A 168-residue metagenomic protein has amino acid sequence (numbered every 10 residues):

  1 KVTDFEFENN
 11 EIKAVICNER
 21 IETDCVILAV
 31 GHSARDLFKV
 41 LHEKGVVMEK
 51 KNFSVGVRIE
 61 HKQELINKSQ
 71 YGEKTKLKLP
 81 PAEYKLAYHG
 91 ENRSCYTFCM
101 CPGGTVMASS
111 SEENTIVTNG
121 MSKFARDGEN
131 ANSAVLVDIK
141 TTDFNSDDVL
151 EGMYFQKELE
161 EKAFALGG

Functional and structural regions predicted by a protein language model:
K1-G168: Residues forming the flavin
